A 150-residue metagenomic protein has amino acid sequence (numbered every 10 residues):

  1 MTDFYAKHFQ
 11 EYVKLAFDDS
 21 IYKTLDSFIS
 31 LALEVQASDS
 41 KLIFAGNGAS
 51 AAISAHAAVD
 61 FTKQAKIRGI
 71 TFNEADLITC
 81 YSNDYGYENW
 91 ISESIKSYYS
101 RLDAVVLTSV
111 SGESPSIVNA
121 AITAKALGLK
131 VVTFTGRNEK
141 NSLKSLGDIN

Functional and structural regions predicted by a protein language model:
M1-S20: Generic N-terminal amphipathic, Lys/Arg-enriched alpha-helix
S30-Y99, A104: Glycine-rich, small/polar surface segments that engage phosphate groups of diverse ligands
N47, E74, V110, G136-R137: Cofactor-binding loop segments of dinucleotide-utilizing enzymes, especially the Rossmann-like FAD- and NAD(P)+-binding
S50-H56, E113-A120: Short glycine/serine/threonine-rich phosphate/pyrophosphate-binding segments that cradle anionic phosphate groups
T62, A121-K125: Surface-exposed amphipathic alpha-helices with a cationic face
A124-T133: Short beta-strand/loop segments at the ligand-binding rim of alpha/beta enzyme cores
T133-I149: Short, glycine/polar-rich helix-capping loops at beta-to-alpha or helix-loop-helix junctions that flank or form
